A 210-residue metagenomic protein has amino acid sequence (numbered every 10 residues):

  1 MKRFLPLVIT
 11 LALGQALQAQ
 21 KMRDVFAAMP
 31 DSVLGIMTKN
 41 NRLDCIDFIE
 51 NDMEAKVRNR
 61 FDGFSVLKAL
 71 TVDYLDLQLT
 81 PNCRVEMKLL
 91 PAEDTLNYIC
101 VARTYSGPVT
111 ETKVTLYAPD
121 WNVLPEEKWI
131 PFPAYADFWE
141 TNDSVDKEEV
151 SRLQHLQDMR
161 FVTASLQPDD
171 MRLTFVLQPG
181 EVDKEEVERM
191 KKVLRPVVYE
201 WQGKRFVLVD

Functional and structural regions predicted by a protein language model:
M1-D24: Bacterial Sec-dependent N-terminal signal peptides
Q20-L90: Terminal domain-start segments
L77-Q78, T104-T110, E185-M190: Short consensus segments that form the blades of beta-propeller domains, in both extracellular/periplasmic
N82-V85, I99-C100, V109-V114, Q157-R160 (+1 more regions): Short, surface-exposed coil-to-beta transition loops
D94-T104, P168-V176: Acidic/hydrophobic-patterned starts of short beta strands in beta-sheet-rich repeat architectures
N97-I130: Mid-length scaffold segments of soluble, non-membrane domains
E127-Q202, V209-D210: Short aromatic loop motif centered on NTY/YTY
